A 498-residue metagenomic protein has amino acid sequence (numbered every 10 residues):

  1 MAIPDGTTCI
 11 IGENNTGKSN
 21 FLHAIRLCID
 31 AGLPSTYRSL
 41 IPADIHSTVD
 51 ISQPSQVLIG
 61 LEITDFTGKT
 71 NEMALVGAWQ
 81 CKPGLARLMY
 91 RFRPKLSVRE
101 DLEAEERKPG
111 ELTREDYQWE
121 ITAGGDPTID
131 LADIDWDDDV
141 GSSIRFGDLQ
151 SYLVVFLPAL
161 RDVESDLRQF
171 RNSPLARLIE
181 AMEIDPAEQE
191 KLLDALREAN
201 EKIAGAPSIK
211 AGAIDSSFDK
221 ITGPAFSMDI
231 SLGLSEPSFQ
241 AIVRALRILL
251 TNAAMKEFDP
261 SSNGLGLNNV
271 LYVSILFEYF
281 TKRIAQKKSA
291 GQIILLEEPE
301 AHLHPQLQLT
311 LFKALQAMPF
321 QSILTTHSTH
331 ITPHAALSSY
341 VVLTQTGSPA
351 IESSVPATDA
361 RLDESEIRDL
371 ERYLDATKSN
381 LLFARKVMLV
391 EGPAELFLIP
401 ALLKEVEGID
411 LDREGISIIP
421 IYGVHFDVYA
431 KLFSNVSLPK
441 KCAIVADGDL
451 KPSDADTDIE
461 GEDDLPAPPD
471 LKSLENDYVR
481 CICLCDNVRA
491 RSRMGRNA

Functional and structural regions predicted by a protein language model:
M1-D30, I248-T377, L396-F397: Switch/communication elements of ASCE P-loop NTPase nucleotide-binding domains
M1-N14, H23-K69: Extreme N-terminal "head/tail" segments of very large remodeling/mechanoenzyme assemblies
D30-S55, T281-S289, I323, S348-A350 (+1 more regions): Flexible phosphate/Mg2+-sensing switch loops adjacent to catalytic phosphate-binding sites
S35-I51, T67-L193, F258, D464-R491: Glycine-rich phosphate-binding loops of NTPases
D50-P54, Q80-P83, F146-Q150, L265 (+7 more regions): Conserved catalytic network of the ASCE P-loop NTPase/AAA+ motor domain
V155, I294-L296, M388: Hydrophobic positions in the central parallel beta-sheet of the AAA+
D166-Q169, A176-L271, I275-I294, S453-D454: Extended helical coiled-coil dimerization/tether regions that scaffold and oligomerize large DNA-maintenance assemblies
T344-A498: Acidic, divalent-metal-binding catalytic cores of TOPRIM and closely related two-metal-ion phosphodiester/pyrophosphate
